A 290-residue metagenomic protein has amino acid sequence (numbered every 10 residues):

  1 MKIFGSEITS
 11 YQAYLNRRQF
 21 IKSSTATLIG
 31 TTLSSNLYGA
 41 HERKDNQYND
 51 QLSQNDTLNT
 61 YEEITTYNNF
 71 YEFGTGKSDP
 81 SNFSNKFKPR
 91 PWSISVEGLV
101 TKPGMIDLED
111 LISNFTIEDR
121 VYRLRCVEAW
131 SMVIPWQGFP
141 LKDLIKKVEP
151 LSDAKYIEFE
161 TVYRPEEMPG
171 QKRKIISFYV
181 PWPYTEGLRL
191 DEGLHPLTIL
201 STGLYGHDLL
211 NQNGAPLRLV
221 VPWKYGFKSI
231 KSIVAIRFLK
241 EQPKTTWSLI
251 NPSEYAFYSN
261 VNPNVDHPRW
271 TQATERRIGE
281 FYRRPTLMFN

Functional and structural regions predicted by a protein language model:
M1-L15, Q19, A26-S35: N-terminal secretory signal peptides
I3-F4, T9-S10, K22, K102 (+2 more regions): Serine/threonine-rich low-complexity intrinsically disordered regions
T9, R18, N36, N46 (+1 more regions): Intrinsically disordered, low-complexity segments enriched in small/polar residues
S23-S24, L28, T32-L33, R43 (+2 more regions): N-terminal functional modules and adjacent low-complexity/disordered segments of proteins
H41-N290: Structured, non-membrane catalytic/scaffold regions adjacent to prosthetic-group chemistry
